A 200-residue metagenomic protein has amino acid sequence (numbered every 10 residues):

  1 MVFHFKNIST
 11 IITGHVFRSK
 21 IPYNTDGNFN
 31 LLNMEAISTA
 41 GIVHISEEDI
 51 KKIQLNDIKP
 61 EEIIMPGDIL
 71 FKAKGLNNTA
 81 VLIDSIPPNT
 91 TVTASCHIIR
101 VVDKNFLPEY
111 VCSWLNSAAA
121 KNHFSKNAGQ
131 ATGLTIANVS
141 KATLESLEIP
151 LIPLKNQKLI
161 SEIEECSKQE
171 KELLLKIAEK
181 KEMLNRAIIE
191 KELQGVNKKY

Functional and structural regions predicted by a protein language model:
M1-P22, D26-G27, L151-Y200: Non-catalytic DNA-recognition/assembly elements of restriction-modification systems
K6-I21, I37-P66: Sequence-specific dsDNA recognition surfaces
P22-F29, E48-I50, E62-I64, L82-A94: Short, surface-exposed loop/turn microsegments at beta-strand edges and helix-strand junctions
L70-K72: Hydrophobic beta-strand signal
K74-N116: A short beta-sheet element
T90-H97, A131-K158: A short glycine-rich beta-alpha junction/loop motif
L107-T143: Short, positively charged
